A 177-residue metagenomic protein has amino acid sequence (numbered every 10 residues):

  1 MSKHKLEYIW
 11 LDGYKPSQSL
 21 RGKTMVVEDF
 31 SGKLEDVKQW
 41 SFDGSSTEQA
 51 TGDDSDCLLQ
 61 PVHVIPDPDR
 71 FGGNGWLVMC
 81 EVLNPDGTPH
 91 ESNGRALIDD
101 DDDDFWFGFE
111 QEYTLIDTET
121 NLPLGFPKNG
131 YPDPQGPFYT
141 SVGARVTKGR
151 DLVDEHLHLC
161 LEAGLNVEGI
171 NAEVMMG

Functional and structural regions predicted by a protein language model:
M1-G177: Glycine-rich, acidic/polar active-site loops that bind/position phosphate-bearing ligands
